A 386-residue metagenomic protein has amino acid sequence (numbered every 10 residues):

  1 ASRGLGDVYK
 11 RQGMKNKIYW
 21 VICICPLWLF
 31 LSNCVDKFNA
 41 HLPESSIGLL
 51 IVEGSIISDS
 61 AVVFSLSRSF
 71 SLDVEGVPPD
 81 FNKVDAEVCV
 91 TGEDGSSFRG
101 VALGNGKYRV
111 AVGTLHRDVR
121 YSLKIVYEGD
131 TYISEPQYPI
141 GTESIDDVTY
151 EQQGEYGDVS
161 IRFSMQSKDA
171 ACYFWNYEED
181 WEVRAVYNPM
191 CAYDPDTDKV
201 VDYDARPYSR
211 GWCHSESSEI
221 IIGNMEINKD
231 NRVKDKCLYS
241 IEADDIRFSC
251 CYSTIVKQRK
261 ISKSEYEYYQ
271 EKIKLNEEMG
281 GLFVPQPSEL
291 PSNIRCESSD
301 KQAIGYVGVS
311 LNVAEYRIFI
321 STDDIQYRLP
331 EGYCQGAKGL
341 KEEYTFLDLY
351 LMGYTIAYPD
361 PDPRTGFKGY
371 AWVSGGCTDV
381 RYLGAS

Functional and structural regions predicted by a protein language model:
A1-Q12: Single conserved hydrophobic/aromatic residue that forms the stacking wall/gate of nucleotide- or nucleobase-binding
G13-I22: Bacterial N-terminal signal peptides that target proteins for export
F30-N33: C-terminal motif of bacterial Sec signal peptides marking the signal peptidase cleavage site
V35-S386: A sequence/structural signal for flexible, mid-protein segments enriched in small/helix-disrupting residues
